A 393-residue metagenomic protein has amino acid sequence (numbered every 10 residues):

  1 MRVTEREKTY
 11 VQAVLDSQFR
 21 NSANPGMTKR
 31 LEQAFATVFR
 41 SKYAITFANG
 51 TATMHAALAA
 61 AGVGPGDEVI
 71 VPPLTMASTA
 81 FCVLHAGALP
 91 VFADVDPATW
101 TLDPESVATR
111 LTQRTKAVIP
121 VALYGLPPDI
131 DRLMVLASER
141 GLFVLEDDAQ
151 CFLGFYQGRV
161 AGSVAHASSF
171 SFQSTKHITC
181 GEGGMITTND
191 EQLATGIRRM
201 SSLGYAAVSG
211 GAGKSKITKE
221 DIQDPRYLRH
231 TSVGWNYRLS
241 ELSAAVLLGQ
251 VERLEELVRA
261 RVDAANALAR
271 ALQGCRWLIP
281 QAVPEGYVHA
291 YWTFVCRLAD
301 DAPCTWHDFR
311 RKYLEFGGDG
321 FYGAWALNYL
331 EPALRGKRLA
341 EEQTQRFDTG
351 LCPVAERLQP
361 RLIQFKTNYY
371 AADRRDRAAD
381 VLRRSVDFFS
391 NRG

Functional and structural regions predicted by a protein language model:
M1-N21, T231, F365-K366: N-terminal "arm"/small-domain region of PLP-dependent enzymes with the aminotransferase-like
V11, F35, T53, V69 (+15 more regions): Generic structural signal for small/hydrophobic residues in well-ordered secondary structure, especially within
F19, A23, C151-Q157, V164-T293 (+1 more regions): Active-site region of PLP-dependent enzymes
F19-E68, C82-A86, F92-D94, R159: Phosphate-binding glycine-rich loop
A59-D148, F155: PLP-dependent aminotransferase-like
I197, T305-F316, A379-R383: Short amphipathic alpha-helices in soluble, non-transmembrane regions that often serve as interface/regulatory elements
Y205-K219, A267-L272, R310-Q364, N391: Conserved PLP cofactor-binding pocket of PLP-dependent enzymes
A282-P284, Y291-A302, G323-L339, P360-R374: Conserved PLP-binding active-site segment of the aspartate aminotransferase-like
